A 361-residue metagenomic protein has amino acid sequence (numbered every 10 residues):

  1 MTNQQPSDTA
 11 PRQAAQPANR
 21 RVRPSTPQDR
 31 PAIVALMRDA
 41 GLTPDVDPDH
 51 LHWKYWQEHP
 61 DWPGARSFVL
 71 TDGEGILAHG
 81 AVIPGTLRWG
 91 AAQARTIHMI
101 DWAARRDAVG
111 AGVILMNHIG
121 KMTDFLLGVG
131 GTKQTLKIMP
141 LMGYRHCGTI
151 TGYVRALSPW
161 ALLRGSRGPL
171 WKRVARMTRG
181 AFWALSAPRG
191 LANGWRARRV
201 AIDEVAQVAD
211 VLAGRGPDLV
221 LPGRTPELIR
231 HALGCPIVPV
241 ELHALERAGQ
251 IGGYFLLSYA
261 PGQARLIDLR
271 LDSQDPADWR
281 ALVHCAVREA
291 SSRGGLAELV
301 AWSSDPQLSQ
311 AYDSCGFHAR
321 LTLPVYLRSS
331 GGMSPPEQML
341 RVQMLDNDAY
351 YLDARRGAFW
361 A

Functional and structural regions predicted by a protein language model:
T2-P17, G128-A184, E241, Y254-A277 (+1 more regions): Active-site/acyl-donor-binding loops of N-acyltransferases
N3-S7, P11-R12, P17, S25 (+3 more regions): Amide-forming acyltransferase catalytic core, primarily the GNAT-like/NAT-type and related acyltransferase folds
M37-G41, I119, M139, L233 (+1 more regions): Hydrophobic, Leu/Ile/Phe/Ala-enriched alpha-helical segments that form helix-helix packing faces
A65, T123, V238, R293-E298: Short, high-confidence coil segments that cap the C-terminus of an alpha-helix and link into the following beta-strand
A92-A104, G262-S273: Conserved acetyl-CoA binding element of GNAT-fold acetyltransferases
D101-M122, G128, P276-E289: Conserved acetyl-CoA-binding loop-helix of GNAT-fold acetyltransferases
